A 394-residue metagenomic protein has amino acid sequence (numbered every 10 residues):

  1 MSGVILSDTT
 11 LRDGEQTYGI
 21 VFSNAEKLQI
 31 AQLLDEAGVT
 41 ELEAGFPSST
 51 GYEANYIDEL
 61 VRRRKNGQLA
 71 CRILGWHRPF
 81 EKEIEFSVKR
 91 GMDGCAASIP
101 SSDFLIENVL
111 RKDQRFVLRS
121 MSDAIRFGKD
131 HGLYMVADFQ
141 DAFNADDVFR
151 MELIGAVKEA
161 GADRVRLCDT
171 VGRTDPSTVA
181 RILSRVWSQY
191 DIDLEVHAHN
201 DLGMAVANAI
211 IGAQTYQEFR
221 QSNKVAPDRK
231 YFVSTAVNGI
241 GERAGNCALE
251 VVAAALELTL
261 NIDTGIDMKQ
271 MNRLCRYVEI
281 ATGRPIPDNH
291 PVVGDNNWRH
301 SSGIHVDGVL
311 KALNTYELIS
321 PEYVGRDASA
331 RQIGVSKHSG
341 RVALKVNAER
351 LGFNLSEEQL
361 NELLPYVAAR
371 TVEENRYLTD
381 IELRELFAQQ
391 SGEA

Functional and structural regions predicted by a protein language model:
V4, T10, N261-A394: A mid-to-C-terminal "edge-of-domain" accessory segment
V4-L6, Q16-E41, R63, G67 (+3 more regions): Alpha/beta enzyme core
F22-A25, Q29, G51-N55, R78 (+14 more regions): Conserved active-site and cofactor/substrate-binding residues in soluble primary-metabolism enzymes
S48-N66, G75, F80-F86: N-terminal active-site wall of soluble small-molecule enzyme domains
R72-G75, V109-R111: Core AdoMet radical
G75, D141-F149, H199-M204: Active-site glycine- and acidic-residue-rich loops that bind and position anionic ligands or nucleotide-like cofactors
V171-T174, T178-N314: Catalytic alpha/beta core domains of metabolic enzymes, predominantly
